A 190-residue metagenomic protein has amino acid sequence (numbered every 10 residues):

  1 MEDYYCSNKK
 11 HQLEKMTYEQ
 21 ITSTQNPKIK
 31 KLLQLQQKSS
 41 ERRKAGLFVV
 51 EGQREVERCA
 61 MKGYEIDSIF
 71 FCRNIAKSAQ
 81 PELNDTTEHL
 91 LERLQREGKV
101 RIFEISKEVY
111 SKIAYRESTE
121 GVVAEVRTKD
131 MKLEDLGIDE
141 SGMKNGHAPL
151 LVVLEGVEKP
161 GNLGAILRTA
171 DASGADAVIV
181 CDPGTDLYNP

Functional and structural regions predicted by a protein language model:
E2-D3, E14: Acidic, Ala/Val/Gly-enriched low-complexity intrinsically disordered segments
K15-P81, G184: Boundary-proximal intrinsically disordered activation/regulatory segments immediately upstream of a helical core
M61, R96-E97, F103, D135-P190: RNA substrate-binding interface of SAM-dependent RNA methyltransferases
K77, E108-I113, K132: A short acidic, often aromatic-flanked loop/helix-cap motif at beta-alpha or helix-coil junctions that lines enzyme
A79-G98: Short, aromatic/basic amphipathic alpha-helical patches
R93, E97-K112: A glycine-rich helix N-cap at a beta->alpha junction
A124: Glycine-rich phosphate-binding loops that contact phosphosugars or nucleotide phosphates
